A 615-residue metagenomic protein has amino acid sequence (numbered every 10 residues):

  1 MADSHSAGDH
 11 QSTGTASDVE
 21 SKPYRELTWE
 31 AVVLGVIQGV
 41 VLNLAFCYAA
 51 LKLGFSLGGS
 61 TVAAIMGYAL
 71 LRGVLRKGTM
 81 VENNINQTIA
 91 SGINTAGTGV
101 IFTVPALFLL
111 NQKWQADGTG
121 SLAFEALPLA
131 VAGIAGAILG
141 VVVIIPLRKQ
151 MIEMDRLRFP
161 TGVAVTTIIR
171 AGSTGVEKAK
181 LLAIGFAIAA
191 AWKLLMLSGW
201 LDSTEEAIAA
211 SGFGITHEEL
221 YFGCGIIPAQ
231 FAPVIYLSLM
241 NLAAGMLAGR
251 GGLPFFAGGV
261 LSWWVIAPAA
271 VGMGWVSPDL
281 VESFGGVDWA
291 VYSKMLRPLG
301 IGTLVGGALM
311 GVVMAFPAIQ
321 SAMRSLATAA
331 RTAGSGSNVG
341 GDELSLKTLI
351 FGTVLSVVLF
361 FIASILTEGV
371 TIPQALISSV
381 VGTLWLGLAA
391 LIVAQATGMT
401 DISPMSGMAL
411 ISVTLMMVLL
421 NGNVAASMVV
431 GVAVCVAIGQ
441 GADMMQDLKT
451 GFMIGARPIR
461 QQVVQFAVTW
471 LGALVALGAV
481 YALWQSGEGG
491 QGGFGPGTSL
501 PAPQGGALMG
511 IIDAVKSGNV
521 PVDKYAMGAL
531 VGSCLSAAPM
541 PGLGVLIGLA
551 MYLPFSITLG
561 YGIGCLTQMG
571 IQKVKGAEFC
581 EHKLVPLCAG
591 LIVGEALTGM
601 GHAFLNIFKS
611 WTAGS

Functional and structural regions predicted by a protein language model:
M1-S615: Alpha-helical multipass membrane-protein architecture
